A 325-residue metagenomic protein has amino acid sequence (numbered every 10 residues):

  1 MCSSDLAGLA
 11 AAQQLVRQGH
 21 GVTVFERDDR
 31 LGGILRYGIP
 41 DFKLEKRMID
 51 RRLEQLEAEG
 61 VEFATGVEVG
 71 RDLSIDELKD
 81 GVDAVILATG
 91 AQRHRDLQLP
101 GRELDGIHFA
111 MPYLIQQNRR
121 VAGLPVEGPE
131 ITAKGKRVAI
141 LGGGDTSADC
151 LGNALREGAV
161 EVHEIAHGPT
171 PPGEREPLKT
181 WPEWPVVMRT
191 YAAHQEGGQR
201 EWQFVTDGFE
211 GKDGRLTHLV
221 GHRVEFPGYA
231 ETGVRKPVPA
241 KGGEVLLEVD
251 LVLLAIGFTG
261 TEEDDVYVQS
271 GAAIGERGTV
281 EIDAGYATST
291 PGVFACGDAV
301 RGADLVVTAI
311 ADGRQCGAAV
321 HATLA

Functional and structural regions predicted by a protein language model:
C2-S3: Short, small-residue-biased leader/transition segments that mark boundaries at the very start of proteins
A7-R17, G123-A159: Rossmann-like NAD(P)H-binding beta-loop-alpha module
Q18-R36, E161-P172: Glycine-rich FAD pyrophosphate-binding loop
F25, G81-G90, A139-L141, T206 (+1 more regions): Short hydrophobic core segments
I34-D83, P185-V205: N-terminal Rossmann-like dinucleotide/flavin-binding domain of flavoprotein oxidoreductases that bind FAD/FMN
T65-V85, V121-G128, G211-V245: Conserved beta-strand-loop-beta-strand element in the redox core of flavoprotein oxidoreductases
E103-G135, G228-A303: FAD-site-proximal beta/loop scaffold in flavoenzymes
S147-L151, E157, C296-L324: A conserved FAD-binding loop/helix module that cradles the flavin
